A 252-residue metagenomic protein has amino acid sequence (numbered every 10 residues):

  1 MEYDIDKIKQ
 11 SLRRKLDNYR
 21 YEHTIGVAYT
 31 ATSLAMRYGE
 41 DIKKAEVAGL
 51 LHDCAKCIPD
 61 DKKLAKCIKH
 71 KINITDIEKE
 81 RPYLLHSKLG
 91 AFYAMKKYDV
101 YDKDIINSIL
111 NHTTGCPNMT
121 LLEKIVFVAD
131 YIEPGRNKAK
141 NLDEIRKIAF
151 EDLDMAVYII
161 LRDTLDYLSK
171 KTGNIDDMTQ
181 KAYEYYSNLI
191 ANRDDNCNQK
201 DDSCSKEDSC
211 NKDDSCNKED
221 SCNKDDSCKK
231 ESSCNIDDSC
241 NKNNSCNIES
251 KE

Functional and structural regions predicted by a protein language model:
K7-R14, R37-I159, E249: Divalent metal-dependent catalytic cores for phosphoryl transfer on phosphate-bearing substrates
S33-L34: Alpha-helical transmembrane segments of multipass membrane proteins
M155-K171: Long, amphipathic alpha-helical surface segments
D166-Q199, C234, C246-E252: Charged phosphate-binding loop/patch that engages nucleotide di/tri-phosphates or the phosphate backbone of nucleic
N196-N247: Long, intrinsically disordered low-complexity tandem-repeat segments
